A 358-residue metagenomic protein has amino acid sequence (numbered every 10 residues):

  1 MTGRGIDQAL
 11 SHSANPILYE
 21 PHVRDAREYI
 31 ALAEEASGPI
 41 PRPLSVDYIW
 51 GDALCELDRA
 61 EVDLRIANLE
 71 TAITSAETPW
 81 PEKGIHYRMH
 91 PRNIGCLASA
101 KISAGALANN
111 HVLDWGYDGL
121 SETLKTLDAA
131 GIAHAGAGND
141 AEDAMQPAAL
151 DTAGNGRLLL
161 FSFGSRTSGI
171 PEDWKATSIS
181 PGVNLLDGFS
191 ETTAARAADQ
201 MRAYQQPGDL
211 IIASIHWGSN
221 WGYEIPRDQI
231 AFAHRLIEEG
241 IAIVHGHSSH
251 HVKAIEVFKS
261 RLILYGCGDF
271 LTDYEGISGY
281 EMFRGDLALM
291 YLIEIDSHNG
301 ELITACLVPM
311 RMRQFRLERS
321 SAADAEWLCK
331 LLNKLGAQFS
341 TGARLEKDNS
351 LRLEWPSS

Functional and structural regions predicted by a protein language model:
M1-S358: Acidic, metal/ion-coordinating pockets
